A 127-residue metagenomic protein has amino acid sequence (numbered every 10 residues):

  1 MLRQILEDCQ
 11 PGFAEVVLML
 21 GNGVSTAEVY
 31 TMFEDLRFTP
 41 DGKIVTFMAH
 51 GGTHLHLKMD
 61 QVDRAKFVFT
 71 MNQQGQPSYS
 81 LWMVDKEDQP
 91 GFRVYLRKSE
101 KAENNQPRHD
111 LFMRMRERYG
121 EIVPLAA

Functional and structural regions predicted by a protein language model:
M1-T70, E121-A127: N-terminal recruitment modules of adaptor/scaffold proteins
A65-A127: Acidic, Ser/Thr- and proline-rich intrinsically disordered linker/docking segments of eukaryotic scaffolds
